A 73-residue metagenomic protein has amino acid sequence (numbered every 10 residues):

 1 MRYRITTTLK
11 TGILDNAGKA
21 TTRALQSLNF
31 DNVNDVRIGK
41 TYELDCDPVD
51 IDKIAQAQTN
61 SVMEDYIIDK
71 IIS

Functional and structural regions predicted by a protein language model:
M1-S73: Non-catalytic terminal accessory/regulatory regions of metabolic enzymes
